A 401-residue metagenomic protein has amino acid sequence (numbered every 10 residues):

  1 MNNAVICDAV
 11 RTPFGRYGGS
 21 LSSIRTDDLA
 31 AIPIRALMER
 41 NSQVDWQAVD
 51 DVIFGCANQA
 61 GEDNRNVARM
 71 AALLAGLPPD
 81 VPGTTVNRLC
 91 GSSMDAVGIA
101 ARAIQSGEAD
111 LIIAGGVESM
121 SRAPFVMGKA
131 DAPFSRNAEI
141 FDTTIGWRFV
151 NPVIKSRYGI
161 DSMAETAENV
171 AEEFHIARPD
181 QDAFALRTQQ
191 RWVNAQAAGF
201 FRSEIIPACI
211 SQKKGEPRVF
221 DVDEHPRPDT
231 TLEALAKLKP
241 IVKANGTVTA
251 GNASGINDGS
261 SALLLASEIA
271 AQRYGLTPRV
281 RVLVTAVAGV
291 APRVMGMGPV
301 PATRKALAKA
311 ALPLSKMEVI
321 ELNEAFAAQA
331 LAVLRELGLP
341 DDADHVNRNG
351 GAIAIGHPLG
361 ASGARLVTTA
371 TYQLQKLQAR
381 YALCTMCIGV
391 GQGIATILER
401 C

Functional and structural regions predicted by a protein language model:
M1-A71, A75, T166-R178, T188 (+4 more regions): Conserved active-site "lid/cap" helical segment
M1-T26, I145, T231-M297, P301 (+4 more regions): Condensing-enzyme catalytic core mediating Claisen C-C bond formation in acyl metabolism
R11-T12, S23, D27-I32, Q43 (+4 more regions): N-terminal extracellular/periplasmic Venus flytrap/periplasmic-binding protein-like
I24, C56-L111, T144-W147, R157-M163 (+4 more regions): Conserved catalytic cysteine-centered active-site region of acyl-thioester-dependent Claisen-condensing enzymes
V86-E118, A171-F200, A262-I269, L334-R335 (+2 more regions): Active-site-proximal alpha-helical scaffold in enzymes
L111-N169: Flexible glycine-/small-residue-enriched beta->alpha junction loops that bind anionic phosphate/pyrophosphate groups
E168, F201, Q212, L283-A354: Active-site pocket-lining segment
